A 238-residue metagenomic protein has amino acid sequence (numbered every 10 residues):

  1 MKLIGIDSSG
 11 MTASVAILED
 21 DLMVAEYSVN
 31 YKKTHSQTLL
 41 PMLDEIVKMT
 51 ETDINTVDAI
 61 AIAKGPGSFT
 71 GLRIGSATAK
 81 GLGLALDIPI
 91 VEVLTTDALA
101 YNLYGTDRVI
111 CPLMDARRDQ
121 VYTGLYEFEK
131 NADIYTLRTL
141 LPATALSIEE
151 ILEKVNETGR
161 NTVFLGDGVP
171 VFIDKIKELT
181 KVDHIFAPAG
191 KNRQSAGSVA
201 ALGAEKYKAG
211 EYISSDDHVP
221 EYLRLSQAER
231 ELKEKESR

Functional and structural regions predicted by a protein language model:
M1-K64: N-terminal beta-alpha supersecondary unit
A16, Y122-Y126, E221: Conserved hydrophobic/aromatic positions in well-ordered beta-strands
L22, P89-R193: Surface "functional belts" at beta-alpha junctions
N30-T38, F69, R73, A77 (+3 more regions): Residues at secondary-structure transition points
K48-N55, L84-V93, E211: Phosphate-handling active-site elements
A61-I90, T95: DPxDG-like acidic metal-binding loop motif
A187-R238: Acyltransferase
